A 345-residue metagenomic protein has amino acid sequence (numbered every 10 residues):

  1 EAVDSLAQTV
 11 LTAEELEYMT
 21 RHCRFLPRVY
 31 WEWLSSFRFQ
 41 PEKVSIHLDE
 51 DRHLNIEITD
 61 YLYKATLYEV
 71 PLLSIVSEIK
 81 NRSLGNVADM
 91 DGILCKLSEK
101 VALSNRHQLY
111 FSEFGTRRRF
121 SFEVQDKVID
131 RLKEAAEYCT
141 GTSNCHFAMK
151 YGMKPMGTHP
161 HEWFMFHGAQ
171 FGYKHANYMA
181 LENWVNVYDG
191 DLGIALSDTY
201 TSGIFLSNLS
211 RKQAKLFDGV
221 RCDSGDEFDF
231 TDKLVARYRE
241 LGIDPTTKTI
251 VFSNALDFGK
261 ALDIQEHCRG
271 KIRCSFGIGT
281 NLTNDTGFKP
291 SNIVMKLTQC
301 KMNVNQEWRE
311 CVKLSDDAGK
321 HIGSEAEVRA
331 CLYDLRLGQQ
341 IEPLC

Functional and structural regions predicted by a protein language model:
E1-A176, A180, V185-N186, K296-C345: Ordered alpha/beta subdomains of enzyme catalytic regions
M156-C345: Glycine-rich phosphate/ribose-binding loops and adjacent secondary-structure elements that form binding surfaces
